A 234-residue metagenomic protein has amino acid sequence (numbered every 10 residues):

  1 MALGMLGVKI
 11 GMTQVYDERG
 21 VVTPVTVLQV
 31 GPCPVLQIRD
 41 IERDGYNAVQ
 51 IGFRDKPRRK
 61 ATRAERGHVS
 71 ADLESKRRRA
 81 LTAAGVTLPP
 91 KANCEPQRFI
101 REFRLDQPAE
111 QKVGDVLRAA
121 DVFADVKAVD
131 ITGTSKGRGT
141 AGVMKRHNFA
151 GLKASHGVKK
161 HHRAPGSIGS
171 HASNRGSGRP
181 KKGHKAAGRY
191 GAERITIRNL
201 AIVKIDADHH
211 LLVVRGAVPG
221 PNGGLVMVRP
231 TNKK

Functional and structural regions predicted by a protein language model:
M1-K234: Extended basic (Lys/Arg/His-rich) segments that typically form rRNA-contacting surfaces in ribosomal proteins
